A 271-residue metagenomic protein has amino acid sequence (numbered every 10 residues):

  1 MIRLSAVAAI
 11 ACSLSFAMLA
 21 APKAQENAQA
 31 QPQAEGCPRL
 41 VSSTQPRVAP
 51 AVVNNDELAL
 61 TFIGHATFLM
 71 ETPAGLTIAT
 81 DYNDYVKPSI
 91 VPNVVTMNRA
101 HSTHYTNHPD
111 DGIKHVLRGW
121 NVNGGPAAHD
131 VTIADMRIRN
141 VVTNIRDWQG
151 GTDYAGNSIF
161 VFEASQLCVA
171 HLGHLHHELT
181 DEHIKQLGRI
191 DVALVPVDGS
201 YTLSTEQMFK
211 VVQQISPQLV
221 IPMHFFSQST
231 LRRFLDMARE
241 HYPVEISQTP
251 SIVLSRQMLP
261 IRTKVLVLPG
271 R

Functional and structural regions predicted by a protein language model:
M1-S5: Positively charged n-region of N-terminal signal peptides that target proteins for export
V7-A17: Bacterial N-terminal signal peptides
L14, V86-K87, I133, K185 (+1 more regions): Structural motif
M18-R146, L167-L172, D191-V195, Q228 (+2 more regions): Metallo-beta-lactamase
V91, I215-S216: Short, structured coil segments at secondary-structure junctions
N144-I215, F226, T230-R233, M237: Active-site-proximal loop/helix segments of hydrolase catalytic cores
M223: A Lys-centered signature of the CheY-like receiver
